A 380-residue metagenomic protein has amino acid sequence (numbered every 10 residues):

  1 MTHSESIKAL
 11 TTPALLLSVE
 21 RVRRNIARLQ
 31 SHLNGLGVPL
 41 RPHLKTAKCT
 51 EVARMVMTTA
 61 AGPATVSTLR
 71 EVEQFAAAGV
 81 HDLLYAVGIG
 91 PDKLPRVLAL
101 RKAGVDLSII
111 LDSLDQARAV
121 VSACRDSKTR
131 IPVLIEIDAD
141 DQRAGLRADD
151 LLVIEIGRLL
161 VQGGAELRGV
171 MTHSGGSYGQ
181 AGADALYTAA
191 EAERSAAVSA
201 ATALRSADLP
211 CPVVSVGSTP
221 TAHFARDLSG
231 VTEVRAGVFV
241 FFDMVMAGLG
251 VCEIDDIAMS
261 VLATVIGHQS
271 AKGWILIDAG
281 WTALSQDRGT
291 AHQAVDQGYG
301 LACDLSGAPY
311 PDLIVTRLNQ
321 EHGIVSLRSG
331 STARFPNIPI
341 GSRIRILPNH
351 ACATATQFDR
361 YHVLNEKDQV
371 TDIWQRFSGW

Functional and structural regions predicted by a protein language model:
M1-L17: Generic N-terminal amphipathic, Lys/Arg-enriched alpha-helix
T2, R21-V52, T65: N-terminal glycine-rich anion-binding loops that anchor highly charged ligand groups
V22, K45, F75, I135 (+5 more regions): Conserved, mostly hydrophobic/aromatic
H43-G179: Active-site-proximal beta-alpha core segment in soluble small-molecule metabolic enzymes
A139-E253: Active-site loop/helix belt of alpha/beta enzymes
T221-C303: Active-site loop ensemble at the mouth of alpha/beta enzyme cores that anchors a bound cofactor
S270, I275-W380: C-terminal accessory subdomain/extension
